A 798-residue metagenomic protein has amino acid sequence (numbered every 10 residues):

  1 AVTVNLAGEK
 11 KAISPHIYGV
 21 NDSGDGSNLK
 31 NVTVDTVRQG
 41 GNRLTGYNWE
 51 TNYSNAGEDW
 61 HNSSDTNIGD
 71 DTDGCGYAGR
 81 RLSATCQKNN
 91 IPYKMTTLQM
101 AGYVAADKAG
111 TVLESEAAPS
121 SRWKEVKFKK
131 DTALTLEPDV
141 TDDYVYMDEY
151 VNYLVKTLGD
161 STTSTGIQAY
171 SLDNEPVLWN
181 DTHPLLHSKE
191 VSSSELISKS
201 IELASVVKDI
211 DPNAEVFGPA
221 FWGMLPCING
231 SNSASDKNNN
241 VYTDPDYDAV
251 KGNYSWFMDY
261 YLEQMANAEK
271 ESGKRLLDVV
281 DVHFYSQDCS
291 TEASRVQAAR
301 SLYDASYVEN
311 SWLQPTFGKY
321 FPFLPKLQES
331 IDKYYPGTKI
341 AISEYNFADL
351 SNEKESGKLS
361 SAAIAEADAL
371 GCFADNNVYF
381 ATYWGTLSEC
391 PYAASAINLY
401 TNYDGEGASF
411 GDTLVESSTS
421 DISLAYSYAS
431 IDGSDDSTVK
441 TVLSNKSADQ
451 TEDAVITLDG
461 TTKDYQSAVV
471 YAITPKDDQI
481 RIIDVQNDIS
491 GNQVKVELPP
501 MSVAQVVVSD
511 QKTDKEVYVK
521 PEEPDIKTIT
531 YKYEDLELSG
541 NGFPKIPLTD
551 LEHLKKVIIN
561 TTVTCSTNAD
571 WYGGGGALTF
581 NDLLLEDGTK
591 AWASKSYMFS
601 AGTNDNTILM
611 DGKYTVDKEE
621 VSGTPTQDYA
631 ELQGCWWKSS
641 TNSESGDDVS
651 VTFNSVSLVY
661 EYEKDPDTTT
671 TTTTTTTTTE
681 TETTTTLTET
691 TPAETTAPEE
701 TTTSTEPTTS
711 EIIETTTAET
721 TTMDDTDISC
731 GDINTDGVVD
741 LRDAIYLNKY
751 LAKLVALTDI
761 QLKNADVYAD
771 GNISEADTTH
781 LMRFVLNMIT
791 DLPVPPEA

Functional and structural regions predicted by a protein language model:
V2-S290: N-terminal catalytic cores of secreted or lumenal carbohydrate-active enzymes
Q168, V557, I608-T652, V656-S657: Extracellular beta-strand ligand-recognition surfaces/modules
E202-S205, D209, D278, F284-D349: Glycoside hydrolase catalytic-domain groove-lining segments
L359, L370-K440, K476-Q479, K520: Glycan-recognition and catalytic regions of carbohydrate-active enzymes
I422-D464, M501-T513: Carbohydrate-binding surface patches
D488-K520: C-terminal beta-strand-rich structural cap/linker in extracellular carbohydrate-active enzymes
L536-G542, D587-P625: Extracellular carbohydrate recognition and processing domains and analogous Trp-centered ligand-binding platforms
T670-T672, T676-A798: Cellulosome-associated attachment modules in secreted, modular CAZymes
